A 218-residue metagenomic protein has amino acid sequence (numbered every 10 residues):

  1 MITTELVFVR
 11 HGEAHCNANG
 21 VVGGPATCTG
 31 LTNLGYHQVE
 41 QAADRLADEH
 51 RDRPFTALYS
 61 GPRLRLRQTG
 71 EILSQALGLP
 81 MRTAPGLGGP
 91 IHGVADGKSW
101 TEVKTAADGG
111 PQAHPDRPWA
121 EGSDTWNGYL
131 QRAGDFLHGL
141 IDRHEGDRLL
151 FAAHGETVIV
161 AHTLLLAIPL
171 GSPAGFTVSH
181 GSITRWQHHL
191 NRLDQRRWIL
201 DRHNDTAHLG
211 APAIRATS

Functional and structural regions predicted by a protein language model:
M1-T4, E49, T83, P90-E102 (+2 more regions): Acidic, low-complexity terminal tails and accessory targeting/binding regions of phosphate-metabolizing enzymes
T3-E5, R10-L79: Active-site-proximal alpha-helix that buttresses catalytic centers in soluble enzyme cores
L6, D147-G155: Generic beta-sheet signal
A14, T157-V158: Short active-site segment of divalent metal-dependent hydrolases/proteases that encodes the spacing between
C16, S74-D135, D201, R215-S218: Phosphate-handling substructures
E49-P54, L140-D147: Glycine-rich phosphate-binding loop signature in dinucleotide/nucleotide-binding domains
S60-G61, Q131, A152-A153: Short beta-strand scaffold positions
I72, V160-L164: Active-site signature of alpha/beta-hydrolase-fold catalytic machinery across serine- and Asp/Cys-nucleophile hydrolases
